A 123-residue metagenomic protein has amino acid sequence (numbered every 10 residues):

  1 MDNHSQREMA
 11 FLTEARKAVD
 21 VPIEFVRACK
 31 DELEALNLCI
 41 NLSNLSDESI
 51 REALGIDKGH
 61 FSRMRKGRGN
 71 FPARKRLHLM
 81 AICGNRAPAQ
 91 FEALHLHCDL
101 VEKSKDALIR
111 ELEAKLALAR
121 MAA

Functional and structural regions predicted by a protein language model:
H4-K17, P22-V26, E92-A123: Short, charged recognition helix plus adjacent turn of helix-turn-helix-like nucleic-acid-binding domains
R27-E32: N-terminal cysteine/histidine-rich coordination modules
L33-S49, L118: Short basic helix-loop element that most often maps to the first helix and adjoining turn of HTH DNA-binding modules
E52: Alpha-helical residues within the helix-turn-helix
G55-F71: Recognition helix of helix-turn-helix/homeodomain-like DNA-binding domains that insert into the DNA major groove
R68-A81: Short, basic-rich loop-to-helix N-cap that marks the start of a DNA-contacting helix
G84: Short Cys/His-centered divalent metal-binding micro-motifs
